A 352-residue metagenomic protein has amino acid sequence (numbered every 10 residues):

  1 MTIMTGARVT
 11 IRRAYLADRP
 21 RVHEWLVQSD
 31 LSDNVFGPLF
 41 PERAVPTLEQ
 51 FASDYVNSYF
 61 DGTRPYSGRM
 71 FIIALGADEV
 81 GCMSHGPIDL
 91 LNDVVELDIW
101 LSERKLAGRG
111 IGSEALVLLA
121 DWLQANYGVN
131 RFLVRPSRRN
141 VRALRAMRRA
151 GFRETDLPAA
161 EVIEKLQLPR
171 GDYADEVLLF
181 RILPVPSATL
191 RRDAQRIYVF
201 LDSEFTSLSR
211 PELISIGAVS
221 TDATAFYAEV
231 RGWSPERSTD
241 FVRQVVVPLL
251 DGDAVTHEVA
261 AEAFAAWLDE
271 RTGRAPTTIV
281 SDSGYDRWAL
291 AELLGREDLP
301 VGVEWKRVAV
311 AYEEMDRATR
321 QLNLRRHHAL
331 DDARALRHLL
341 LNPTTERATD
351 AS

Functional and structural regions predicted by a protein language model:
M1-V9, R13-P20, A74-D193: Acyl-donor (CoA/ACP) binding surface of acyl/acetyltransferases
S32-N57: Conserved GNAT-fold acetyl-CoA-binding loop/helix
N57-I72: A short helix-loop-beta-strand connector motif used in the catalytic cores of GNAT acetyltransferases and, in some
A194-V199, F205-S281: Conserved non-catalytic scaffold segment of RNase H-like nuclease domains
E204-S207, Y285, A335: Short, glycine/acidic-enriched loop or turn micro-motifs at the edges of active sites
S283, T319-S352: Acidic, Mg2+-coordinating catalytic module of metal-dependent nucleases/exonucleases that use a two-metal-ion mechanism
Y285-E304: Substrate-recognition/cap helix-loop segment adjacent to the acidic, metal-dependent catalytic center of Asp-based
V301-L322: Short, flexible loop segments at boundaries between secondary-structure elements
